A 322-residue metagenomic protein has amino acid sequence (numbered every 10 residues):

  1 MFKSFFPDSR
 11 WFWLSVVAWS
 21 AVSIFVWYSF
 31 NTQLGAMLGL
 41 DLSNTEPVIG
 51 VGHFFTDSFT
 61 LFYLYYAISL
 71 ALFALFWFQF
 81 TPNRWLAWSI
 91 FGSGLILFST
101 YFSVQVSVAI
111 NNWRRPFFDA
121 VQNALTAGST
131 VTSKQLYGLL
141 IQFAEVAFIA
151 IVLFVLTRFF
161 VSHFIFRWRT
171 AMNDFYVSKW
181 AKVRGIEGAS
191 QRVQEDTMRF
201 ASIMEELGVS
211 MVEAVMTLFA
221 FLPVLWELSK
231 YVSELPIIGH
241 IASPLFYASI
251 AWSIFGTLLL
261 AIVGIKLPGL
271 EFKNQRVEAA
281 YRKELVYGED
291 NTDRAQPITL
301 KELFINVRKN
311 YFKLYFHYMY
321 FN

Functional and structural regions predicted by a protein language model:
R10-W19, F55-V106, T126-F166, I237-I262 (+3 more regions): Transmembrane-helix motif of ABC transporter permease domains
V22-G39, A74-Q79, S103-N123, A127 (+3 more regions): Juxtamembrane "helix exit" motif at the C-terminal ends of alpha-helical transmembrane segments in multi-pass membrane
T32, S107-D119, F154, R158 (+7 more regions): Short helix-terminus and kink motifs of transmembrane alpha helices, predominantly at the cytoplasmic interface
S107, A150-F154, R158, R199-V224 (+4 more regions): Membrane-embedded alpha-helical bundles that form the substrate/pore pathway in multi-pass transport systems
G138-I141, T197-Y247: Hydrophobic alpha-helical transmembrane segments of ABC transporter permease domains
H163-D174, S178, A248-D293: Cytoplasmic coupling helices
R199, R276, A280-K283, Y287-N322: An intracellular "coupling" helix at the cytosolic face of ABC transporter transmembrane type-1 domains
